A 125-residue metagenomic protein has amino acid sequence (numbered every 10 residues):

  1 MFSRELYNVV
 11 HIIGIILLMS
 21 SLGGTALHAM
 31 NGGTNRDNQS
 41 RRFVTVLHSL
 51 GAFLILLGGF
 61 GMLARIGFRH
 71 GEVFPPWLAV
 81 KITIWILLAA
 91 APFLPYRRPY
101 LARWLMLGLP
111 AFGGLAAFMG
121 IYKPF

Functional and structural regions predicted by a protein language model:
M1-F125: Polytopic transmembrane helical bundles with strong interfacial aromatic enrichment
